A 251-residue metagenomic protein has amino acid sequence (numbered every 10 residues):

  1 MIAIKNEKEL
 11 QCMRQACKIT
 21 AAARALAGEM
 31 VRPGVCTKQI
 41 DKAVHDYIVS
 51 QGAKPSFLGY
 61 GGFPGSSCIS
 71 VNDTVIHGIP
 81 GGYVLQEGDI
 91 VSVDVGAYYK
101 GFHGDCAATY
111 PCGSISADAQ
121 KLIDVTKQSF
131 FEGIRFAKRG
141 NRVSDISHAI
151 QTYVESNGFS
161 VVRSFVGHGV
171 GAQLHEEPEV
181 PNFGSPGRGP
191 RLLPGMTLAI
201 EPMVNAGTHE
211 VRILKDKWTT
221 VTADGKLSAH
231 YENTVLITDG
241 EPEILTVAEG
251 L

Functional and structural regions predicted by a protein language model:
M1-L251: Active-site neighborhoods and metal-handling regions in enzymes and metal-associated proteins
